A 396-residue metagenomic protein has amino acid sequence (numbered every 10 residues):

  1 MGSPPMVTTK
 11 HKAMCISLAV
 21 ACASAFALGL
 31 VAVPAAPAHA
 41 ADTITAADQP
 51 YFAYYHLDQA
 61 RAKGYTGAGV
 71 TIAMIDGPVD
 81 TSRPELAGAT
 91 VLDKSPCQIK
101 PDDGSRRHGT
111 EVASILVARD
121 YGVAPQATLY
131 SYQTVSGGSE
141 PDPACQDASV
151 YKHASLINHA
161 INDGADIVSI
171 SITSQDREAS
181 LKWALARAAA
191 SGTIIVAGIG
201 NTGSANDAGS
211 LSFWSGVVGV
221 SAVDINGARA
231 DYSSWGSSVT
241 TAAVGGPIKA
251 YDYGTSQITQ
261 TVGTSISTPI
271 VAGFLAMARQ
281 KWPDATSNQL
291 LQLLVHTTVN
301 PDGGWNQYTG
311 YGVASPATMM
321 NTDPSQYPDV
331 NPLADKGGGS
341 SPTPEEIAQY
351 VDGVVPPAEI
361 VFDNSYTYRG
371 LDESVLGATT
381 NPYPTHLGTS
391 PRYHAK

Functional and structural regions predicted by a protein language model:
M1-A40: Secretory targeting and sorting signals
I44-I72, P96-P101, S315: N-terminal domain-start motif of subtilase-like serine proteases
L57, G198-S238, K249-V262, G303-T309: Active-site-adjacent substrate-recognition loops and nearby beta-strands within hydrolase catalytic domains
R61-I72, P78-L92, K100-A148, S215 (+3 more regions): Subtilisin-like serine protease catalytic core
T71-I75, T128-Q133, I161, D166-S171 (+3 more regions): Structural recognition of the beta-strand scaffold that forms the well-ordered cores of secreted hydrolase catalytic
T134, G245-A314: Hydrolase catalytic cores
G138-S212, T259-V262, I266: Substrate-binding/access-modulating region of protease and related hydrolase catalytic domains
D231, W282-A395: C-terminal subdomain of the subtilisin-like protease fold in secreted/lumenal serine endopeptidases
